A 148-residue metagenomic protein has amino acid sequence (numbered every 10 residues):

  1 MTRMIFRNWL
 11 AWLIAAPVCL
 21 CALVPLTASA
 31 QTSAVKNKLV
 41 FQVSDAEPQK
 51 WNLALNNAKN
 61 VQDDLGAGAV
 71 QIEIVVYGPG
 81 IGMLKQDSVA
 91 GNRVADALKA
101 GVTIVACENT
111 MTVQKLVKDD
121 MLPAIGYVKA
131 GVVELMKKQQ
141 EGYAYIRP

Functional and structural regions predicted by a protein language model:
M1-R7: N-terminal secretory signal peptides that target proteins for export/translocation
N8, A15-A16, A30: N-terminal targeting/trafficking signals and adjacent low-complexity tails
N8-A11, K50: Residues in intrinsically disordered, low-complexity segments of regulatory proteins
W12-P25: Bacterial N-terminal signal peptides
T27-P148: Secreted/extracellular ectodomain signature
